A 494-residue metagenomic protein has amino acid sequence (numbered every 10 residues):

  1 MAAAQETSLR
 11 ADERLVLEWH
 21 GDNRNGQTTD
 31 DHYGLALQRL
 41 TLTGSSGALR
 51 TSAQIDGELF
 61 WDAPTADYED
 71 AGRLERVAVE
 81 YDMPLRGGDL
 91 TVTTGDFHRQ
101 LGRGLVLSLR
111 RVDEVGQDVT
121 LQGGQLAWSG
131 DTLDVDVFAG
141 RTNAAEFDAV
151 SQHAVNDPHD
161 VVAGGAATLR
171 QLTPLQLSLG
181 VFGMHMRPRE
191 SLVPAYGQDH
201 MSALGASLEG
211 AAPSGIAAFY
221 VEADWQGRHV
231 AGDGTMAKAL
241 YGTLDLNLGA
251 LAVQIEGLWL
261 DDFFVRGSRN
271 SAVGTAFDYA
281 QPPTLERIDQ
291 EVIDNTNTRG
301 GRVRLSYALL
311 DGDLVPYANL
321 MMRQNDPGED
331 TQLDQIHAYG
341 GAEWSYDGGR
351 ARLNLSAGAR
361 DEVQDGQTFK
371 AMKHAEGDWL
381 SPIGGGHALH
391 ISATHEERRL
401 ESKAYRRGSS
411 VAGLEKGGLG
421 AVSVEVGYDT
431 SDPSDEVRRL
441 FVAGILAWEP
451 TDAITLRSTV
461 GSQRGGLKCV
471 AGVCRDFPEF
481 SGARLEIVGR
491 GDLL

Functional and structural regions predicted by a protein language model:
M1-E6, D492-L494: Cleavable N-terminal export/targeting peptides
A4-A36, T43-L74, Y81-L90, E114-G408 (+5 more regions): Signature for the C-terminal beta-barrel architecture of outer-membrane proteins
D70, G102, I255, W448 (+3 more regions): Bulky hydrophobic/aromatic packing residues
L90-G104, T120-Q122: Well-ordered mid-protein domain cores that form the structural environment of catalytic cofactors
G104-L105, L305: Short loop/helix-cap segments at secondary-structure boundaries that form the rim of catalytic
L107-V112: "Short basic amphipathic alpha-helical interaction patches in structured regions
A280-Q281, W448, S462, F477-L494: Outer-membrane beta-barrel "beta-signal"
S409-G427, R439-G461, L485-V488: Conserved C-terminal beta-signal and adjacent last beta-strands/turns of outer-membrane beta-barrel proteins
